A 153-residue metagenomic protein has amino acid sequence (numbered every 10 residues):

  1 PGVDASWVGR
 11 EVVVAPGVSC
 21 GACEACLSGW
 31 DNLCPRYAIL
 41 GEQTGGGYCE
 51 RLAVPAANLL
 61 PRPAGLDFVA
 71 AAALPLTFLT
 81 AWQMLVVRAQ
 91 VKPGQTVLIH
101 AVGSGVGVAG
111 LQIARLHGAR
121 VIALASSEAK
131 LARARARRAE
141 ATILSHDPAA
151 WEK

Functional and structural regions predicted by a protein language model:
P1-L27, G65: Glycine-rich beta-strand-centered segment in the early N-terminal region that forms part of a ligand/cofactor-binding
P1-V3, A56-A57, A64-G65, H146-D147: Short loop segments at secondary-structure junctions
G2-A5, N32, A89: Residue "hotspots" at secondary-structure boundaries inside conserved domains
V18-A57: Cysteine-cluster motifs in flexible loop/terminal segments that predominantly coordinate metals
V54, L59-L66, P75-F78: Extended interfacial segments that mediate partner engagement and assembly in macromolecular machines
D67-P148: Mid-domain Rossmann-like dinucleotide-binding core that forms the NAD(H)/NADP(H) cofactor-binding site
A149-K153: Conserved amphipathic alpha-helix within the SDR
